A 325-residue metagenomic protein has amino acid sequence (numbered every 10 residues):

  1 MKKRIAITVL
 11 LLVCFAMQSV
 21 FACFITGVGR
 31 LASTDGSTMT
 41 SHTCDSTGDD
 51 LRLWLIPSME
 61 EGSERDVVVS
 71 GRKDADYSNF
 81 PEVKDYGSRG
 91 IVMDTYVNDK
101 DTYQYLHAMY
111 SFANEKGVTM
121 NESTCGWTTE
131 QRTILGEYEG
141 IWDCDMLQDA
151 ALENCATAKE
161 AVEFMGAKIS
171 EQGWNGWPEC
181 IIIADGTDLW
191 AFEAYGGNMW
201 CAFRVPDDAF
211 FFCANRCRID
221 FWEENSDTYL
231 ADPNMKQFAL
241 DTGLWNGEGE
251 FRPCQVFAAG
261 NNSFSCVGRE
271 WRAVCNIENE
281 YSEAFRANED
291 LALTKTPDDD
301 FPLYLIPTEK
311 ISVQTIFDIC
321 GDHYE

Functional and structural regions predicted by a protein language model:
M1-I5: Positively charged n-region of N-terminal signal peptides that target proteins for export
F15-A22: Sec/Tat signal peptide C-region and signal peptidase I cleavage site
C23-C144, F164-I311: A contiguous strand-loop segment
Q148-N154: Short, well-ordered beta-strand elements within core beta-sheets of diverse protein domains
N154-E160: Short, charged, surface-exposed loops that flank catalytic or proteolytic processing sites
E163-F164, I319: Generic alpha-helical secondary-structure signal
D322-E325: Short N-terminal edge-element motif at the start of the domain
